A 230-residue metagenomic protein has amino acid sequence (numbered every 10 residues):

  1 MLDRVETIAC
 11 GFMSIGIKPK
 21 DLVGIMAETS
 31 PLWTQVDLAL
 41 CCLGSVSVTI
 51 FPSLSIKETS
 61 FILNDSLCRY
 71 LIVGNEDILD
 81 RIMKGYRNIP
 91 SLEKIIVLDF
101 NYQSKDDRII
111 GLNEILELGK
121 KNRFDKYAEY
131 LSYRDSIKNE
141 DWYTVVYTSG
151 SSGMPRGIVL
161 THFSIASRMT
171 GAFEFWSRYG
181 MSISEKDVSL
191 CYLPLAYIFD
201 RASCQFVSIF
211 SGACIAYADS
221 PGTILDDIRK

Functional and structural regions predicted by a protein language model:
M1-L38, S55-S60, G111-G119, L160: Conserved AMP-binding/adenylate-forming core of the ANL superfamily
C10, L22, E28-I56, N64-Y70 (+2 more regions): A short helix-loop-beta submotif of the ANL/AMP-binding
I15, C42-L118: Structural core segment of the AMP-binding/adenylate-forming
V23, L40, L71, W142 (+3 more regions): Conserved S/T- and glycine-rich ATP-binding loop of Class I adenylate-forming
L32, L54-K57, I78, E174 (+1 more regions): Short acidic loop-to-helix transition motifs that present clustered carboxylates
V97, E117-Y147, M154, G180-V188: Conserved pre-ATP/AMP-binding loop-to-beta segment of ANL
A166-C191, L195-K230: Conserved AMP-binding/adenylation subdomain of ANL enzymes
